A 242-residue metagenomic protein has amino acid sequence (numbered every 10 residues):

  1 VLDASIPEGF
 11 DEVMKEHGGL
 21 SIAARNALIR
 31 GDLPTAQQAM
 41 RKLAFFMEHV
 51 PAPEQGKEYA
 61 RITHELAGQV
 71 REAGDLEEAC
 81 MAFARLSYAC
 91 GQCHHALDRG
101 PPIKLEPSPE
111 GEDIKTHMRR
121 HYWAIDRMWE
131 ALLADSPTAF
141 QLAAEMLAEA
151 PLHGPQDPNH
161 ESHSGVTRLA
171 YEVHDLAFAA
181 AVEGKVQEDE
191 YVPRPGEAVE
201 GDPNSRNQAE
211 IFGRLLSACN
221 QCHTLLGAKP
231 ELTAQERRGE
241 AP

Functional and structural regions predicted by a protein language model:
V1-P242: Sequence context surrounding c-type heme c attachment/ligation sites in exported
